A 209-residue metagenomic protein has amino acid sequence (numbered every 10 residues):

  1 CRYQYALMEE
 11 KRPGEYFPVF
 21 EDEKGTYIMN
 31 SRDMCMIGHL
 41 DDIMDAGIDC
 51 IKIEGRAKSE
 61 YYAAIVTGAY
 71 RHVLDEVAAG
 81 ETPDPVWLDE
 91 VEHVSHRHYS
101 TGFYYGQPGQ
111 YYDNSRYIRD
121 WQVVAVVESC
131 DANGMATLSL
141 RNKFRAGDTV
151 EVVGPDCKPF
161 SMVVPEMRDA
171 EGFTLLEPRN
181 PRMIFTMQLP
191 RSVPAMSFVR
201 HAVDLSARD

Functional and structural regions predicted by a protein language model:
C1-C50, A57-E128, S139-D209: Active-site pocket-lining/capping segments in soluble small-molecule metabolic enzymes
C130-A132: Structural motif
G134-A136: Short aromatic-glycine-enriched beta-strand elements
